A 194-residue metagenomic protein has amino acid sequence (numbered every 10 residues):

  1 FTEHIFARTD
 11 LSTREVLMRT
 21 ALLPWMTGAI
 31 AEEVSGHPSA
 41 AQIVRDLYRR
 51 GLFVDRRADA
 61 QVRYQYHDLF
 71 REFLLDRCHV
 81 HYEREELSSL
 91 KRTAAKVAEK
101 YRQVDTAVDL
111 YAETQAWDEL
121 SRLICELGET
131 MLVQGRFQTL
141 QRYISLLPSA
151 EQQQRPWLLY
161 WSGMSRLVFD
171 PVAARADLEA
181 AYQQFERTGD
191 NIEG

Functional and structural regions predicted by a protein language model:
T2-F6, K91-A98, E186-R187: General secondary-structure propensity
T2-H79, E179: C-terminal boundary/linker of central alpha/beta nucleotide-binding cores
R8, G36, D59, V97 (+2 more regions): Transmembrane alpha-helical segments of multipass membrane enzymes and assembly factors that act on membrane-embedded
S12, V80-A173, D177-A180: Extended alpha-helical scaffolding segments used for macromolecular assembly and cargo binding
V16, P156-W157, E193-G194: Alpha-helical scaffolds flanking conserved acidic
A98, L178-E179, F185-G194: Short, intrinsically disordered, charge-balanced linker/junction segments flanking boundaries in proteins
